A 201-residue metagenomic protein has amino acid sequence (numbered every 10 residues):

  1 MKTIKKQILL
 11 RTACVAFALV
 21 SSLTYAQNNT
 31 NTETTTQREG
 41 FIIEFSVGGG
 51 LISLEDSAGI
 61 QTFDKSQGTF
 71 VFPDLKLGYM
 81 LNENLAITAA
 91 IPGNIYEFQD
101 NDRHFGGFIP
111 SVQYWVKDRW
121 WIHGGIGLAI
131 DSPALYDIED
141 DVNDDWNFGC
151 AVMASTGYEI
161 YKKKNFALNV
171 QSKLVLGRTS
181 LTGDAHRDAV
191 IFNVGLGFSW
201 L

Functional and structural regions predicted by a protein language model:
K2-A13: Bacterial N-terminal signal peptides that target proteins for export
Y25-Y96, G197-L201: Short glycine/proline- and aromatic-enriched beta-strand/turn motifs that initiate or cap beta-hairpins
E39-F41, Q67-V71, D102-F108, W146-V152 (+1 more regions): Residues that define the transmembrane beta-barrel architecture of outer-membrane proteins
I43-V47, A89, P110, I122-I126 (+3 more regions): Membrane-embedded beta-strand positions of outer-membrane beta-barrel proteins
L54-F63, Q99-G106, P133-V142, S180-D188: Outer-membrane beta-barrel translocator domains and adjoining extracellular loop/strand segments of Gram-negative
N84-I87, R119-I122, K162-L168, W200: Repeated loop/turn-to-beta-strand initiation elements of outer-membrane beta-barrel proteins
G125-N147, E159, A167-K173: Outer-membrane beta-barrel translocator/channel fold
I160, R187-L201: Outer-membrane beta-barrel "beta-signal"
